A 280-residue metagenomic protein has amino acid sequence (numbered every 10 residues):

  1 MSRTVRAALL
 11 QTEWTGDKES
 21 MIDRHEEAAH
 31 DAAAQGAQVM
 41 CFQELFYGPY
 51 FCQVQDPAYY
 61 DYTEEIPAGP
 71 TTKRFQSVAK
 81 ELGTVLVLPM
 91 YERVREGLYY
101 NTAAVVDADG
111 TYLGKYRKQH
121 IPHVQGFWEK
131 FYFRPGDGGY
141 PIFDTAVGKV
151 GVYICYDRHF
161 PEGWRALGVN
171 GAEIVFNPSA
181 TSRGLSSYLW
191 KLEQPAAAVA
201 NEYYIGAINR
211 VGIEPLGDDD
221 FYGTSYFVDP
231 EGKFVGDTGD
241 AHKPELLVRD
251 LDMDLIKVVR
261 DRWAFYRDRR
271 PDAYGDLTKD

Functional and structural regions predicted by a protein language model:
M1-Q38, F176: N-terminal active-site segment of His-dependent metallophosphoesterases
A7, V105-L113, V228-G236, D240: Short, glycine-anchored, charge-dense loop/turn motifs used at functional sites
K18, E26-D109, K115, T181-N201: Cys-nucleophile CN-hydrolase/nitrilase-fold catalytic domain and related Cys-dependent amidase chemistry that acts on
E64-P67, S77, V94-E173, R183-A196 (+1 more regions): Active-site catalytic loop in hydrolytic enzyme cores
P67-V87, K149, C155-E245: CN hydrolase (nitrilase-like) catalytic-core segments centered on the catalytic cysteine and neighboring Lys/Glu
L88-M90, T102-V105, P141, S225-F227 (+1 more regions): Short beta-strand scaffold segments in enzyme catalytic cores
T102, K115-R117, N177, D237-T238 (+1 more regions): Residue-level detector of high-confidence beta-strand sites
D254-D280: A conserved C-terminal secondary-structure "cap"
